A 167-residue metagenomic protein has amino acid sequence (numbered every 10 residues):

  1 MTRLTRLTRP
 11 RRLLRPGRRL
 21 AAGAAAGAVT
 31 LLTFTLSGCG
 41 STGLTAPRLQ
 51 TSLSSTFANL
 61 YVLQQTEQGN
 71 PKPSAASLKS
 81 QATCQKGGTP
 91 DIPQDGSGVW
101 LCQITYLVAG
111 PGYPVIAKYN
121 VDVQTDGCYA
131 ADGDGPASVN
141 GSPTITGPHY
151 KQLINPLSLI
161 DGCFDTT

Functional and structural regions predicted by a protein language model:
T2-L4, T33: Long, low-complexity intrinsically disordered regions enriched in Ser/Thr/Pro/Gly
L4-A26: Bacterial N-terminal signal peptides that target proteins for export
T35-G38: C-terminal motif of bacterial Sec signal peptides marking the signal peptidase cleavage site
G40-T42: Bacterial signal peptide processing site
R48-T66: Post-signal peptide N-terminal segment of mature Sec-exported envelope proteins
L60-P93: Post-signal-peptide N-terminal segment of Sec-exported extracytoplasmic proteins
G96-T167: Extracytosolic low-complexity repeat regions of secreted or lipid-anchored proteins
